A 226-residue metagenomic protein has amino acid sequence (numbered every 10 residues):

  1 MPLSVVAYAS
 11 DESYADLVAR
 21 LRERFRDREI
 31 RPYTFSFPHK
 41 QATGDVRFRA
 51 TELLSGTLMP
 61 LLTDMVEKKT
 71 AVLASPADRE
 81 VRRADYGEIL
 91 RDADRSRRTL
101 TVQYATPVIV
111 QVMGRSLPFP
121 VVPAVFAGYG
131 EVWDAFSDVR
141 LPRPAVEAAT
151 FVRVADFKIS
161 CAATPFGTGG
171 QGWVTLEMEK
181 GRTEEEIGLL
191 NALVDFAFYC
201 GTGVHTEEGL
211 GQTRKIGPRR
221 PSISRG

Functional and structural regions predicted by a protein language model:
M1-G226: RNA-interacting cores
